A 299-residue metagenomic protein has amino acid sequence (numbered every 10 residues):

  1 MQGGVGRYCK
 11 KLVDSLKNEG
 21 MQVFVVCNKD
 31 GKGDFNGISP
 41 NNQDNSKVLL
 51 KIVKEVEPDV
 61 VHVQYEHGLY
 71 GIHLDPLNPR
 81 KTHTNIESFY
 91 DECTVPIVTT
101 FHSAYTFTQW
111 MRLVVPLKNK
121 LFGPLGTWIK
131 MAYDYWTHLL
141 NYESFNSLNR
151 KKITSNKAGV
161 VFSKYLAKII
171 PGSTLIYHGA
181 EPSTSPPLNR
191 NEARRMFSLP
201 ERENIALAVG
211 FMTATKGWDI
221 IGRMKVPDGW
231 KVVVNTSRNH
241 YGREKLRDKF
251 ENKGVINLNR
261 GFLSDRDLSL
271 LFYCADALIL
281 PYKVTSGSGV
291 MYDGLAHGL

Functional and structural regions predicted by a protein language model:
M1-K10, L69-L77, K216: A short, glycine/small-residue-rich beta-strand->loop->alpha-helix junction that serves as a flexible
M1-K32, V56, D91-V95, N149-T154 (+1 more regions): N-terminal subdomain of nucleotide-sugar transferases
I52-K81, P96-T100: Short N-terminal targeting/anchoring amphipathic segment
W128-L188: Donor nucleotide-sugar binding/catalytic pocket of nucleotide-sugar-dependent glycosyltransferases
S185-L199: A short helix/loop element that forms part of the nucleotide-sugar donor recognition site in Leloir-type
P200-K216, G222-P227, V233-N235: Conserved donor-binding/catalytic core segment of Leloir-type glycosyltransferases
V234-T236, R243-S269: Nucleotide-activated donor-binding/catalytic signature segment of Leloir-type glycosyltransferases, i.e., the conserved
L270-S286, A296-L299: Acidic donor-binding loop of glycosyltransferase active sites
